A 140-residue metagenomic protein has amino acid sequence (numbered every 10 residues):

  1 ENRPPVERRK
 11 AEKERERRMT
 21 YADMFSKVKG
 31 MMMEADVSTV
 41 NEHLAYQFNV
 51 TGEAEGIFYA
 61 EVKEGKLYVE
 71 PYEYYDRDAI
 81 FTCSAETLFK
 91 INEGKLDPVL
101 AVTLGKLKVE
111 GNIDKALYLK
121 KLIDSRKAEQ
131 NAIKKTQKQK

Functional and structural regions predicted by a protein language model:
N2-K140: Feature captures hydrophobic
